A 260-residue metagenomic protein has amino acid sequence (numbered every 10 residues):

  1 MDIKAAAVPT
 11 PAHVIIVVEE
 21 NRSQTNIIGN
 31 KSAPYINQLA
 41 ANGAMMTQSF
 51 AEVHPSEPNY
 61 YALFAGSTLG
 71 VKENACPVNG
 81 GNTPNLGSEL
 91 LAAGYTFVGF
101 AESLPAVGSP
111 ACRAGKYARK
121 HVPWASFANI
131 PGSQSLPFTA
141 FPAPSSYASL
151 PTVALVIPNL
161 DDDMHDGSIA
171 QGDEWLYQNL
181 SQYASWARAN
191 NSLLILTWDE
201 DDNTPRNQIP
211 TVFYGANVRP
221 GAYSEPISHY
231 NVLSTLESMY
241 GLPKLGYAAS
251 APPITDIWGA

Functional and structural regions predicted by a protein language model:
D2-A260: Flexible, surface-exposed loop/gating regions in the mature catalytic domains of secreted/periplasmic hydrolases
